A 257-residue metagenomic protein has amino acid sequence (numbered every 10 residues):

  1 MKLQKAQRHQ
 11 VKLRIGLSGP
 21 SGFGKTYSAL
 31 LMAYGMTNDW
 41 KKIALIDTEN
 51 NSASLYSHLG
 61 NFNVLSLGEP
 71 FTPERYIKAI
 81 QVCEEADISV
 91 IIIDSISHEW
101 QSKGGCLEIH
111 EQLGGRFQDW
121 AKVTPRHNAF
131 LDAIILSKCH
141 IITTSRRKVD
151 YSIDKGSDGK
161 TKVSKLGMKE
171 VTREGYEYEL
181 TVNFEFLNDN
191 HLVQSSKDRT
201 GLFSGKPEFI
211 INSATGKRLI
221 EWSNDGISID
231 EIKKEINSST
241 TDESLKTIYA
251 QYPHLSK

Functional and structural regions predicted by a protein language model:
M1-G19, F23-K25, Y34, N50-S57 (+3 more regions): Interfaces that engage single-stranded nucleic acids at replication/repair/recombination sites
R14-G16, K42, V90-I92, H140-I142: Residue-level preference for the first positions of well-ordered beta-strands
P20, N128-T215: Phosphate-binding/switch region of NTP-binding enzymes
S28: Hydrophobic positions on the alpha1 helix immediately C-terminal to the Walker A/P-loop
L31-N38, Y76-I91, A129-A133: Short amphipathic alpha-helices and their capping/turn segments at secondary-structure boundaries
K41-A53: Short beta-strand-centered segment that lines the nucleotide-binding/catalytic pocket of NTP-utilizing
D47-E49, D94-I96, T143-K148: A short beta-strand-to-loop transition that corresponds to the Sensor-1 phosphate-sensing loop of AAA+ P-loop ATPases
I93-P125, I153: Conserved P-loop NTPase nucleotide-binding/switch module
